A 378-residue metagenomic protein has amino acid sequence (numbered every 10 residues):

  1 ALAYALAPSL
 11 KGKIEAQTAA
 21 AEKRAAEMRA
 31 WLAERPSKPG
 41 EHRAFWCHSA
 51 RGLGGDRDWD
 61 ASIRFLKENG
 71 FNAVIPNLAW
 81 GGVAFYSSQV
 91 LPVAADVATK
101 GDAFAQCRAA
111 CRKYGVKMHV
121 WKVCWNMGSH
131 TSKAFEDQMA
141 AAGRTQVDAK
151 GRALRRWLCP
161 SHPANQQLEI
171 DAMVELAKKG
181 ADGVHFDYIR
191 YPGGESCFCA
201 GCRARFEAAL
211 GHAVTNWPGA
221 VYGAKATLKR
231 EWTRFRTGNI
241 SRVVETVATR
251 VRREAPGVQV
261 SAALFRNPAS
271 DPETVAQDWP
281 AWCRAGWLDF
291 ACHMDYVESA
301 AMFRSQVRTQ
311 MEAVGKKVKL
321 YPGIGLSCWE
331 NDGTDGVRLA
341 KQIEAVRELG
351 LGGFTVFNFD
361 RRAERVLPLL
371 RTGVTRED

Functional and structural regions predicted by a protein language model:
A1-P76: Mature N-terminal, pre-catalytic/accessory segment of carbohydrate-active enzymes
G40-R43, G52, V120-K179: Active-site-adjacent "subsite" loops/lids of carbohydrate-active enzymes
R43-G54, S88-G101, R152-I170, L228-S241 (+2 more regions): The substrate-binding groove and active-site-proximal loops of carbohydrate-active enzymes, especially glycoside
R57-A84, K178-G183, W287-A291, E348-G353: Catalytic domains of carbohydrate-active enzymes, especially glycoside hydrolases
I63, W80-V123, F235-E254: Aromatic-lined substrate-binding rim segments of carbohydrate-active enzymes
S87-V97, N126-R152, Y188-G223: Aromatic- and acidic-residue-enriched segments that line the glycan-binding/catalytic groove of carbohydrate-active
E207-D332: Glycoside hydrolase catalytic-domain groove-lining segments
W287-F303, Q310, V318-D378: Substrate-binding cleft of secreted/luminal carbohydrate-active enzymes
